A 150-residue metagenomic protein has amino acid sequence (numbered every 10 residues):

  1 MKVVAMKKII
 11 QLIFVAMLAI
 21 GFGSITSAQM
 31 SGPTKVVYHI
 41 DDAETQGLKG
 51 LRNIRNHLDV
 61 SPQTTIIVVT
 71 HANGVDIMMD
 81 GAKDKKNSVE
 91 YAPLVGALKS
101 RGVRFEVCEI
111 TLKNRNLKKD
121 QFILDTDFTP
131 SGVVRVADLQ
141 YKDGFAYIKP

Functional and structural regions predicted by a protein language model:
M1-K2, T26: Signal peptide-directed secreted proteins
K2-V3, Y147: Short hotspots in intrinsically disordered terminal tails
V3-I13: Bacterial N-terminal signal peptides that target proteins for export
I13-G21: Bacterial N-terminal signal peptides
T26-P150: Secreted/extracellular ectodomain signature
